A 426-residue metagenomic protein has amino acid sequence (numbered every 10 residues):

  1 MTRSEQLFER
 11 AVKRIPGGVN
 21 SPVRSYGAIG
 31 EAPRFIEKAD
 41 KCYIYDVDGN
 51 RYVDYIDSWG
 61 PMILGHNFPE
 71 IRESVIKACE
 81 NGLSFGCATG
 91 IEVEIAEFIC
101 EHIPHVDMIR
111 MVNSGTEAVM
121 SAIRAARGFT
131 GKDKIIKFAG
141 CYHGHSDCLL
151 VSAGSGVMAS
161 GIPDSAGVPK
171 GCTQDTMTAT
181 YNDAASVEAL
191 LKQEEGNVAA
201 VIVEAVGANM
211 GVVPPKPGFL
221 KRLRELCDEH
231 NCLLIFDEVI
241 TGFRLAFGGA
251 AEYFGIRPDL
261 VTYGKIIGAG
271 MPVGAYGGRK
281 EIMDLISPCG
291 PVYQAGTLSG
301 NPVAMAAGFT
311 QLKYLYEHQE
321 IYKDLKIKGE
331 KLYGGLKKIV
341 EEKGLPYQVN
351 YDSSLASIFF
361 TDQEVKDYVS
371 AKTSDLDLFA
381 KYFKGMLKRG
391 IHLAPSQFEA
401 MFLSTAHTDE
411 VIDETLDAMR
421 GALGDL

Functional and structural regions predicted by a protein language model:
M1-L426: Conserved N-terminal phosphate-binding loop of PLP-dependent enzymes in the Aspartate aminotransferase
